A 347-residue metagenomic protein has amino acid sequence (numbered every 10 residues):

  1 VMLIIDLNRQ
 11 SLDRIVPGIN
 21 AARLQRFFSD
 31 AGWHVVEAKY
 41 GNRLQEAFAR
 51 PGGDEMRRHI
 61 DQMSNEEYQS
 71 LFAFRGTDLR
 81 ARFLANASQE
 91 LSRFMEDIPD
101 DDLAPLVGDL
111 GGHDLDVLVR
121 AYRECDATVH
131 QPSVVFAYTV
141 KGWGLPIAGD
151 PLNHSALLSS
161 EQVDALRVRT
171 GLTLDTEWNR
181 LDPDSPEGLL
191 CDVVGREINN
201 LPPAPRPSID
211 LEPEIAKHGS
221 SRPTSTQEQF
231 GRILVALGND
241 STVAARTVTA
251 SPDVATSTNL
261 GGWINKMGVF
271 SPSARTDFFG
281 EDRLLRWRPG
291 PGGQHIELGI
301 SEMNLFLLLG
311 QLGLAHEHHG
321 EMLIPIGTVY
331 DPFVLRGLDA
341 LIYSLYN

Functional and structural regions predicted by a protein language model:
V1, Q131-T139, T247, L323-G327: Generic beta-sheet signal
M2-I4, K266: Short intrinsically disordered, low-complexity coil segments enriched in acidic
I5, K39, A137-T139, S251-D253 (+1 more regions): Active-site proximal loops enriched in glycine and acidic residues that flank catalytic Cys/His/Asp and coordinate
L7-T224: Long, well-ordered, tryptophan-enriched scaffold segments
L91-G112, D116-R120, A127, D182-N347: Thiamine diphosphate
